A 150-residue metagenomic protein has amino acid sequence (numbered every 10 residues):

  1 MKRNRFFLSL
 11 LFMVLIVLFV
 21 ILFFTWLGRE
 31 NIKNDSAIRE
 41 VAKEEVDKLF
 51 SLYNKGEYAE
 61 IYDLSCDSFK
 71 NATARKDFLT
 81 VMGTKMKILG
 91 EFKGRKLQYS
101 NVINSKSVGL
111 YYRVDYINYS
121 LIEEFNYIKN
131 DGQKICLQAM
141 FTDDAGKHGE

Functional and structural regions predicted by a protein language model:
N4-K55: Short, low-complexity N-terminal intrinsically disordered segments enriched in polar/charged residues
L10-M13, V17, K48, E91 (+3 more regions): Generic detector of low-complexity/intrinsically disordered segments and short hydrophobic N-terminal stretches
E44, K48-S51, D63, T80 (+2 more regions): Charged/polar, solvent-exposed surface patches and flexible loops
Y53, T84-K87, G132: Structural motif
A59-K106: Short solvent-exposed beta->alpha transition segments
Y99-E150: Exposed beta-sheet edge and beta->alpha loop/turn motif
